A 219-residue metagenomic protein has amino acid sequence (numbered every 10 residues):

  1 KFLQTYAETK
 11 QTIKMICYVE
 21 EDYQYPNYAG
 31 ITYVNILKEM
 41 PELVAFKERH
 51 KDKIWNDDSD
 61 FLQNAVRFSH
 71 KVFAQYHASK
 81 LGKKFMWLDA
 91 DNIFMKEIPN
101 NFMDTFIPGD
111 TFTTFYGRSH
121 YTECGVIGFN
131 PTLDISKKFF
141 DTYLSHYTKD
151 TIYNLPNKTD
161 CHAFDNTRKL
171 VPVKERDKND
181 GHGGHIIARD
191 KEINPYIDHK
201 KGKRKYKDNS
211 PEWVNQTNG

Functional and structural regions predicted by a protein language model:
K1, I13, C17, D22-Y23 (+3 more regions): Catalytic phosphate/metal-binding cores of nucleic-acid and nucleotide-processing enzymes, i.e., regions that mediate
K1-N56, K80-L81, P131-D134, K200-K207 (+1 more regions): N-terminal anchoring/stem segment of glycosyltransferases
I13-Q24, Y33-M40, T113-G117, Y153-K158 (+1 more regions): A generic structural motif
D57-N64: Surface-exposed cleft-lining segments at the edges of enzyme active sites
A65-F68, N157: A conditional alpha-helix N-cap/helix-loop micro-motif detector
R67-F115: GT-A fold catalytic core of metal-dependent nucleotide-sugar glycosyltransferases, centered on the diacidic
M95-C161: Conserved catalytic core of nucleotide-sugar-dependent glycosyltransferases
P131-G219: Catalytic core and acceptor-binding pocket of nucleotide-sugar-dependent glycosyltransferases
